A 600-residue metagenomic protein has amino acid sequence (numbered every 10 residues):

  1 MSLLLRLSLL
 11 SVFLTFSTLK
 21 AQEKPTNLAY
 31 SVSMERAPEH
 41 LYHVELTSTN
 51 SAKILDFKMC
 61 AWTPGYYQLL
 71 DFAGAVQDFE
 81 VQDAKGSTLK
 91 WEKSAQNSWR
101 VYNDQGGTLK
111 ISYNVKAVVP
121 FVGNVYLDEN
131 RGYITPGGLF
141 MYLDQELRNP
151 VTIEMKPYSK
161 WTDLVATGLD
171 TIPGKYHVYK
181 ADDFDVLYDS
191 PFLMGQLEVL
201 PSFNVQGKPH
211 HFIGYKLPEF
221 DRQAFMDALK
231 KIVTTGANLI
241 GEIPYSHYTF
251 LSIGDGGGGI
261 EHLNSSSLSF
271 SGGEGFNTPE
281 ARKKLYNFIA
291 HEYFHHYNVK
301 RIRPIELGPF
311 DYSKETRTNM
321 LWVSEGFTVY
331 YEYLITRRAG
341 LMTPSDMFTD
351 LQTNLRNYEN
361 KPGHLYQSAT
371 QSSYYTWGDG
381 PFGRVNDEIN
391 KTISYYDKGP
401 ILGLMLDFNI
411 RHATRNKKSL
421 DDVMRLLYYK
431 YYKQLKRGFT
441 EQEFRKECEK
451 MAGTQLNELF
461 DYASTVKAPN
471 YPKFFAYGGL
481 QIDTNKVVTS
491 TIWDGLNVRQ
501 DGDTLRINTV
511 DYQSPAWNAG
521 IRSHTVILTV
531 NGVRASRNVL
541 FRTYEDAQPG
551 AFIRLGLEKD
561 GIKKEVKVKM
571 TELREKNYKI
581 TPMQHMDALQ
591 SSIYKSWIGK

Functional and structural regions predicted by a protein language model:
M1-N27: Bacterial Sec-dependent N-terminal signal peptides
E23-T63: Early extracytoplasmic/domain-onset interaction patches
T47, D71-D78, Q82, G86-Y245: Non-catalytic architectural context of zinc metalloproteases
I54-D78: Surface-exposed, glycine/proline- and aromatic-rich loop segments on solvent-exposed faces across compartments
E198-L321, F327, Y331: Juxtacatalytic substrate-recognition/specificity segment
V323-R338, T343-P344: Extended catalytic-interface subdomain
E332, M342-K600: C-terminal recognition in membrane/secretory proteostasis and scaffolding
